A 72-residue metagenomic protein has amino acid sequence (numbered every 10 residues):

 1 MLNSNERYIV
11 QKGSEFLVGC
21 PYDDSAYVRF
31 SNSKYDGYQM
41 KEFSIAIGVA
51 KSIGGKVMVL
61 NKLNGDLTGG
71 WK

Functional and structural regions predicted by a protein language model:
M1-S4, W71-K72: Short, Lys/Arg-enriched, disordered terminal segments
N3-D36: Short aromatic-glycine-(Arg/Gly/Cys) micro-motifs in beta-strand/loop hairpins
G37-K72: Short, mixed-charge low-complexity intrinsically disordered segments
